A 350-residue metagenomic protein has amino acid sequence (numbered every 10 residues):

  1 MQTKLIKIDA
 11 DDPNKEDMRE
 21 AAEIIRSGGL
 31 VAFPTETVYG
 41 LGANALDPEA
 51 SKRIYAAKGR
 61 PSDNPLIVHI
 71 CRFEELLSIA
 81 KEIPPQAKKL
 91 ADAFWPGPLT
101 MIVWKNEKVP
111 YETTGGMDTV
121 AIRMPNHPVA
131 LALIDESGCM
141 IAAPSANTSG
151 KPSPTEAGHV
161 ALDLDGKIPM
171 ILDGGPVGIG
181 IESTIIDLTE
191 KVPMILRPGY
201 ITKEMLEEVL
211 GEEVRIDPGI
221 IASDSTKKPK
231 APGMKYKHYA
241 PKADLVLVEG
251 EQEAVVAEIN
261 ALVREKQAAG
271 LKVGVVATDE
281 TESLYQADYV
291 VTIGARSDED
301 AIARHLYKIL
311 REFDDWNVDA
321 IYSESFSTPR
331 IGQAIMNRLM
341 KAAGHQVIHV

Functional and structural regions predicted by a protein language model:
M1-V350: Active-site-adjacent structural elements in enzyme catalytic cores
